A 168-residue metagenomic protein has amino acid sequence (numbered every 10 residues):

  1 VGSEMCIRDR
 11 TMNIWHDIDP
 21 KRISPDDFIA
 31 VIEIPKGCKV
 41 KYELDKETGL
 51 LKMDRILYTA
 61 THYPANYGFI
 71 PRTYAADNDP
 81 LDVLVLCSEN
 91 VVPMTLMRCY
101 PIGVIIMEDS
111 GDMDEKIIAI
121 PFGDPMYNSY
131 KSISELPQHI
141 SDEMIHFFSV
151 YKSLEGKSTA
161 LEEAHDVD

Functional and structural regions predicted by a protein language model:
V1-I7: Short, small-residue-biased leader/transition segments that mark boundaries at the very start of proteins
R10-D168: Hydrophobic N-terminal alpha-helices or hydrophobic patches in metabolic proteins across all domains of life
